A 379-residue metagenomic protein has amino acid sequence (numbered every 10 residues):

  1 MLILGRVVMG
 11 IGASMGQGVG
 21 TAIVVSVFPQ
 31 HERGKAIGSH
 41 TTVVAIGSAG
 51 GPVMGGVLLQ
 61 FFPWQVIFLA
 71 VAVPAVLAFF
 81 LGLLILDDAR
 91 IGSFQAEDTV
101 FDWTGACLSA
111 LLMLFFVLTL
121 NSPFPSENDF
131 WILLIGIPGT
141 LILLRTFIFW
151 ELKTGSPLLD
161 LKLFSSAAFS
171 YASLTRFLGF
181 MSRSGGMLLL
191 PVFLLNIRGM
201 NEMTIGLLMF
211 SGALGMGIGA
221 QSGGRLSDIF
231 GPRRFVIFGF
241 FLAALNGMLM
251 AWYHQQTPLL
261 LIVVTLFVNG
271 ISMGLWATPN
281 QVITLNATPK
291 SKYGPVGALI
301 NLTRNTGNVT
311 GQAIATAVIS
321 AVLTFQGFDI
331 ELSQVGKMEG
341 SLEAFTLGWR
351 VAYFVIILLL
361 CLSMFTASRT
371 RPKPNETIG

Functional and structural regions predicted by a protein language model:
M1, F61, V66, A70 (+4 more regions): 12-transmembrane solute porter fold
M1-T104: Helix-loop-helix hairpins in multi-pass membrane proteins, especially solute transporters
M9-G10, H40-S48, P52, G105 (+6 more regions): Structural signature of transmembrane alpha-helices in multi-pass secondary transporters
P29, L84-I91, F124-P125, F149-P157 (+5 more regions): Juxtamembrane transmembrane-helix termini
F61-T175: Hydrophobic transmembrane-helix bundles of small-molecule transporters
P74-A78, G82, I91, M250 (+4 more regions): Active-site micro-motifs of SAM-dependent methyltransferase domains
S93-Q95, K337-G340, S368-G379: Intrinsic disorder in cytosolic terminal tails and internal cytosolic loops of multi-pass membrane transporters
E331-T346: Short, membrane-exposed interhelical loops at transmembrane-helix boundaries
